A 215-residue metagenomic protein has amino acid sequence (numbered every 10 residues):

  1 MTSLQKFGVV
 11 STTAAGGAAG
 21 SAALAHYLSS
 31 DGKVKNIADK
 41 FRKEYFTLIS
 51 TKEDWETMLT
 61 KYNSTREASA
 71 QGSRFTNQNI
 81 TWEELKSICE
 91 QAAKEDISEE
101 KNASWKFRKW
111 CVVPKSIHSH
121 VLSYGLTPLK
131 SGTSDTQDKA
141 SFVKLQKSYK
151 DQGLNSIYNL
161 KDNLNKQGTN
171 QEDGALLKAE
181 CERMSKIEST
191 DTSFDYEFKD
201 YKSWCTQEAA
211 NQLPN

Functional and structural regions predicted by a protein language model:
M1-N36: C-terminal single-pass transmembrane alpha-helix
A25-N215: Extended, solvent-exposed, polar/acidic, compositionally biased regions
